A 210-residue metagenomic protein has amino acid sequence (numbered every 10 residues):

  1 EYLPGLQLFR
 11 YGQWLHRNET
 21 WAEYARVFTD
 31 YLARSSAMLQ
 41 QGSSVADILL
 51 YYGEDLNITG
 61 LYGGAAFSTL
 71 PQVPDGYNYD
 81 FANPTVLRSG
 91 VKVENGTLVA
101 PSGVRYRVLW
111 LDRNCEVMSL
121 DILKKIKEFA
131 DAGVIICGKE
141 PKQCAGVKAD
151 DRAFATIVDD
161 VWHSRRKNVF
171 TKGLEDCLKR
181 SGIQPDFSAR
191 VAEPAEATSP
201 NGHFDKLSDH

Functional and structural regions predicted by a protein language model:
E1-H210: Carbohydrate-binding surfaces of carbohydrate-active enzymes
